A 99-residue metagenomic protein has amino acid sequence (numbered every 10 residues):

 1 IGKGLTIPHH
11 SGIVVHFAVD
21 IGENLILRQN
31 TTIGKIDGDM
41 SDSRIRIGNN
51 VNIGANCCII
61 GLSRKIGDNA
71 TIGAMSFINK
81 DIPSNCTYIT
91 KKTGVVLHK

Functional and structural regions predicted by a protein language model:
K3, P8-F17, G22-E23, L27-Q29 (+8 more regions): Left-handed beta-helix
K92-V95: Conserved switch/coupling elements of ABC/ABC-like ATPase nucleotide-binding domains
